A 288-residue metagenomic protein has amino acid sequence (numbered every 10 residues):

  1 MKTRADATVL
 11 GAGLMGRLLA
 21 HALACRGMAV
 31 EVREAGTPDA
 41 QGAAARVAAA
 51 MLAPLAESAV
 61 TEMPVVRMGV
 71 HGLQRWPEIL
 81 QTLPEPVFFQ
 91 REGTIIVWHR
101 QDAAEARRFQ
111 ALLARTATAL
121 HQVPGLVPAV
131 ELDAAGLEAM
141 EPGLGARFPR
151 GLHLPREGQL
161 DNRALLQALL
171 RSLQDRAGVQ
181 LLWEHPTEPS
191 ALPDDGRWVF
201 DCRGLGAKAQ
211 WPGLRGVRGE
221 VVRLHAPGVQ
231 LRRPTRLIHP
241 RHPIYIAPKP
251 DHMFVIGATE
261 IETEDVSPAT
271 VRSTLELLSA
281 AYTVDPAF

Functional and structural regions predicted by a protein language model:
A5-E31: N-terminal Rossmann-like FAD-binding beta1-loop-alpha1 element of flavoenzymes
L18-R26, R46, M51, V87-Q90 (+1 more regions): Active-site substrate-recognition segment that forms the wall of the catalytic cavity or substrate channel
A24-A45: Glycine-rich FAD pyrophosphate-binding loop
E34, D133-A134, L181-P186: Short loop/edge segments at beta-strand edges and connector loops that shape dinucleotide/nucleotide cofactor-binding
A49-G136: Dinucleotide-binding Rossmann-like beta1-alpha1 core, especially the glycine-rich loop that anchors the ADP
V60, P64-V70, Q101-A104, L152-A168 (+1 more regions): Short beta-strand to alpha-helix junction loop
A117, A146-R150, M253-E260: Short, basic/glycine-rich phosphate-binding loops at helix/coil junctions that contact nucleotide phosphates
L144-W198, C202: Helical element adjacent to the flavin cofactor pocket in flavoenzyme catalytic cores
